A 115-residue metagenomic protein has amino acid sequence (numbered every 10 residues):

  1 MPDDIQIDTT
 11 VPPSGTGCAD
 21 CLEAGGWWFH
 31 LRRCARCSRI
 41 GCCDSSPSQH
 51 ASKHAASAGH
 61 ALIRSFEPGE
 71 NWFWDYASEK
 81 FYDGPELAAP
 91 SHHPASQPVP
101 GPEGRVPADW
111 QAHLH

Functional and structural regions predicted by a protein language model:
P2-Q6, P12-A19, A24, I40-H115: Cys/His-rich, Zn2+-coordinating zinc-finger modules
G26-R36: Canonical RING-type zinc finger of E3 ubiquitin-protein ligases
